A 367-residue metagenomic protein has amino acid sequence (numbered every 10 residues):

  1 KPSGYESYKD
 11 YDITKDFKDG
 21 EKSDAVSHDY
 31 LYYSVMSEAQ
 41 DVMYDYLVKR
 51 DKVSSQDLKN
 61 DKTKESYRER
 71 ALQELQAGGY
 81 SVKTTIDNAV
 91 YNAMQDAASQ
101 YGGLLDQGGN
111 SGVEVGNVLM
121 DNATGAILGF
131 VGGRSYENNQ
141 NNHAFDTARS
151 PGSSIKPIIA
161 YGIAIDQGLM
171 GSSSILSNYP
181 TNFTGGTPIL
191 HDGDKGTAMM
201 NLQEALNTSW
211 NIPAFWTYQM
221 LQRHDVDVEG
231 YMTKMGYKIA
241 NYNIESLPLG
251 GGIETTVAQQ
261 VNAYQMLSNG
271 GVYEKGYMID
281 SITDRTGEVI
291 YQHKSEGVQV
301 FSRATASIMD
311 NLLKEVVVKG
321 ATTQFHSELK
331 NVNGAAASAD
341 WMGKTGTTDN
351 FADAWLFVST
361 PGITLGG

Functional and structural regions predicted by a protein language model:
K1-S81, T85, T233-K234, K238 (+1 more regions): Non-catalytic, structured segments within soluble enzyme domains
K22-S23, L169-V228, I244, Y273 (+1 more regions): Conserved catalytic neighborhood of penicillin-recognizing serine enzymes
L31, V35, A39, I86 (+11 more regions): Stable alpha-helical elements in mature extracytoplasmic
K83-T84, G116-M120, I127-V131, S174-I175 (+9 more regions): Structural recognition of the beta-strand scaffold that forms the well-ordered cores of secreted hydrolase catalytic
T84-L105, N117-L119, F130, E137-T147 (+1 more regions): A penicillin-recognizing enzyme superfamily signal
M94, G125, R149-L176, A205 (+3 more regions): Active-site SXXK
D106-V113: Short loop/turn motifs at secondary-structure junctions and domain boundaries
T187-L190, D194, Q222-N262: Mid-domain, small-residue-enriched loop/turn segments at the edges of structured enzyme/sensor domains
